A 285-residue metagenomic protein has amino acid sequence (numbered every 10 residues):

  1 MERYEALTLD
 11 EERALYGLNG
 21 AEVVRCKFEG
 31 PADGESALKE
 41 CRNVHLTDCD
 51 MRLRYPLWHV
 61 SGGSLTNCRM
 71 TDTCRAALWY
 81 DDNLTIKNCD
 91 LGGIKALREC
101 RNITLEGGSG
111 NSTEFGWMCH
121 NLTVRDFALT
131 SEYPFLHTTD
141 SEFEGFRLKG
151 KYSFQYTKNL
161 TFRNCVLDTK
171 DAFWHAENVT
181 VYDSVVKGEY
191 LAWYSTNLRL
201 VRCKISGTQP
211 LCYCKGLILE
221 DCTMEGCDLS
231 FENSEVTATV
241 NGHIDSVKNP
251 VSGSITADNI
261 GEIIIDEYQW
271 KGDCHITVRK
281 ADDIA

Functional and structural regions predicted by a protein language model:
M1-A285: Long, distal/terminal scaffolding or interaction modules with repetitive or compositionally biased sequence
